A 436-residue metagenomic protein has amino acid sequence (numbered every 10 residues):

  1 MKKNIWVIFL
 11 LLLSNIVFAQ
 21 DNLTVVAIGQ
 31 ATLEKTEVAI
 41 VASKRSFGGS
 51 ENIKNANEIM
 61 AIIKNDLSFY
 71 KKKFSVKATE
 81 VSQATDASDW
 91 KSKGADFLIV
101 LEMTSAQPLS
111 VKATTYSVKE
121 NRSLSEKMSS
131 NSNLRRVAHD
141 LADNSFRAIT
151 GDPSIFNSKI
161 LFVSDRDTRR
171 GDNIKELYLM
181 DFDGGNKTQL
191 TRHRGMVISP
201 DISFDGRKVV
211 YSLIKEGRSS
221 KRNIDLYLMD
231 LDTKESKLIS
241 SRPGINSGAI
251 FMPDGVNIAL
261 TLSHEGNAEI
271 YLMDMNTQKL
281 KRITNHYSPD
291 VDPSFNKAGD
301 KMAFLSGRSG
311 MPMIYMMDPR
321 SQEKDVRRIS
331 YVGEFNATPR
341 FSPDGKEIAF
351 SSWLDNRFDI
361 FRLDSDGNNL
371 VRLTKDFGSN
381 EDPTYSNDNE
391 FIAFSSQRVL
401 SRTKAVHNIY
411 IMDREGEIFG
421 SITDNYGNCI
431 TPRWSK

Functional and structural regions predicted by a protein language model:
Q20-T36, R122-S125, S129-Q189: C-terminal/domain-edge helix-coil "capping" segments
D21-W90: Short beta-strand->alpha-helix linker/helix-N-cap micro-motif that forms a surface specificity/interaction loop
Q83-N144: Amphipathic beta-strand/beta-sheet edge segments enriched in Tyr/Trp
K119, D181-G185, D230-K234, D274-Q278 (+3 more regions): Short loop/turn segments that connect beta-strands within beta-propeller blades
P153, S164-E176, R192-G195, L213-D225 (+10 more regions): A flexible loop/linker signature enriched in serine peptidases of the S9 family
S154-F156, F204-D205, P253-D254, K297-A298 (+3 more regions): Residue-level detector of Asp-centered blade-edge/turn motifs that repeat once per structural unit in beta-propeller
I160, V209-V210, G255-A259, M302-A303 (+2 more regions): Hydrophobic beta-strand positions that form the internal "hydrophobic ladder" of WD40/Gbeta-like beta-propeller blades
